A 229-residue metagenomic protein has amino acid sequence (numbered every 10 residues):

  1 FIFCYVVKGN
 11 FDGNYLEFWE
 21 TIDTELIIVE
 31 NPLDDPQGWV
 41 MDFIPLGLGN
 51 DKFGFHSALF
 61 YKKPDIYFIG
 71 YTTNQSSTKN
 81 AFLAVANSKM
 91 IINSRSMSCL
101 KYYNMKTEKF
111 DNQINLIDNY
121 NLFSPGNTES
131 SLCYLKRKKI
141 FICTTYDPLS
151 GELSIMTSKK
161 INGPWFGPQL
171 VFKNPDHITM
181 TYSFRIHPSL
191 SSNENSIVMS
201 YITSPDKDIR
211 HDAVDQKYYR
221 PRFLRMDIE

Functional and structural regions predicted by a protein language model:
F1: Blade-loop segments of beta-propeller domains
Y5-N50, K63-N127, C133-H177, S192-E194 (+1 more regions): Beta-rich carbohydrate-recognition and catalytic domains
F55-L59, T128-S131, M180-P188: Beta-propeller and closely related beta-sheet repeat lectin domains
F184, E194-S196: Extracellular glycan/ECM-engagement signal in secreted proteins
